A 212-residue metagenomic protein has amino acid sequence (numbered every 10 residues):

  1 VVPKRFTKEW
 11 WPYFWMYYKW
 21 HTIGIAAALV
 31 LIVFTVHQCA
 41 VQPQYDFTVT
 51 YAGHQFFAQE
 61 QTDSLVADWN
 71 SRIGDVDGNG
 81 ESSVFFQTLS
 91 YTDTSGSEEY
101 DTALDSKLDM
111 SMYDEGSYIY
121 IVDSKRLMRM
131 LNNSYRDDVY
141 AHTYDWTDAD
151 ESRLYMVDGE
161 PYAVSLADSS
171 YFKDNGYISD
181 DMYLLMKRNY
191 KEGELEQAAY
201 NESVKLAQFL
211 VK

Functional and structural regions predicted by a protein language model:
V1-K8: Short, membrane-interfacial amphipathic segments enriched in basic
W15-C39: Hydrophobic membrane-insertion alpha-helices, especially the h-region of bacterial N-terminal signal peptides
D46-Q55: Short, well-ordered beta-strand elements
H54-F57, K125-R129, K191: Solvent-exposed loop/turn segments at secondary-structure junctions within structured extracellular/periplasmic domains
Q59-E81: Short, polar/charged alpha-helical segment
D75-Q87, G96-E98: Acidic, glycine-anchored loop motifs typical of Ca2+
Y100-P161: Extracytoplasmic "Venus flytrap"/periplasmic binding protein-like
A163-K212: Bilobed periplasmic-binding protein/Venus flytrap-like ligand-binding cleft at the lobe interface of extracytoplasmic
